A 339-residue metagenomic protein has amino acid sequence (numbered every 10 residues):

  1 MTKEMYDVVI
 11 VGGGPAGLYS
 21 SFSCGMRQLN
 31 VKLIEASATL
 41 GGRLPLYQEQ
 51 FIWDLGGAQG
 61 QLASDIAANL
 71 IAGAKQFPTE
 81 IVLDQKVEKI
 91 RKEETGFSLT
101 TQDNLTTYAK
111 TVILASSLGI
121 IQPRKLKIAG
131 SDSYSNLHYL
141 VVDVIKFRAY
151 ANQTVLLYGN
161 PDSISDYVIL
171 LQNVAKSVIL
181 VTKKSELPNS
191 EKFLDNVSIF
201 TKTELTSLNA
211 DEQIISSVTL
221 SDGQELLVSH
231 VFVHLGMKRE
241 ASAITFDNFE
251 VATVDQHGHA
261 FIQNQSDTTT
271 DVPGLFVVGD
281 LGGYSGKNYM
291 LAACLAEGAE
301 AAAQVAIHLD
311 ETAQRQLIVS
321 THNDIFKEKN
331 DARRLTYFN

Functional and structural regions predicted by a protein language model:
M1-V11, T79-N152, F232-H234, Q263-Q265: FAD-binding core/adjacent interface of flavoenzyme oxidoreductases
Y6-F77, L157-L187: Beta1-alpha1 glycine-rich phosphate/pyrophosphate-binding loop at the start of Rossmann-like nucleotide-binding domains
G42, Q122-P123, A129, S165-D166 (+3 more regions): Glycine/Thr-rich phosphate-binding loops of Rossmann-like dinucleotide-binding domains
I71-T101, T106-A109, Q172-Q263, A313-S320: A Rossmann-like FAD-binding core segment of flavoenzymes
G130-A151, H234-A292: FAD-site-proximal beta/loop scaffold in flavoenzymes
Y167, L281-S320, D324: A conserved FAD-binding loop/helix module that cradles the flavin
G236, L309, Y337-F338: An accessory alpha-helical subdomain
E328-N339: Acidic, Ser/Thr-rich low-complexity intrinsically disordered segments
